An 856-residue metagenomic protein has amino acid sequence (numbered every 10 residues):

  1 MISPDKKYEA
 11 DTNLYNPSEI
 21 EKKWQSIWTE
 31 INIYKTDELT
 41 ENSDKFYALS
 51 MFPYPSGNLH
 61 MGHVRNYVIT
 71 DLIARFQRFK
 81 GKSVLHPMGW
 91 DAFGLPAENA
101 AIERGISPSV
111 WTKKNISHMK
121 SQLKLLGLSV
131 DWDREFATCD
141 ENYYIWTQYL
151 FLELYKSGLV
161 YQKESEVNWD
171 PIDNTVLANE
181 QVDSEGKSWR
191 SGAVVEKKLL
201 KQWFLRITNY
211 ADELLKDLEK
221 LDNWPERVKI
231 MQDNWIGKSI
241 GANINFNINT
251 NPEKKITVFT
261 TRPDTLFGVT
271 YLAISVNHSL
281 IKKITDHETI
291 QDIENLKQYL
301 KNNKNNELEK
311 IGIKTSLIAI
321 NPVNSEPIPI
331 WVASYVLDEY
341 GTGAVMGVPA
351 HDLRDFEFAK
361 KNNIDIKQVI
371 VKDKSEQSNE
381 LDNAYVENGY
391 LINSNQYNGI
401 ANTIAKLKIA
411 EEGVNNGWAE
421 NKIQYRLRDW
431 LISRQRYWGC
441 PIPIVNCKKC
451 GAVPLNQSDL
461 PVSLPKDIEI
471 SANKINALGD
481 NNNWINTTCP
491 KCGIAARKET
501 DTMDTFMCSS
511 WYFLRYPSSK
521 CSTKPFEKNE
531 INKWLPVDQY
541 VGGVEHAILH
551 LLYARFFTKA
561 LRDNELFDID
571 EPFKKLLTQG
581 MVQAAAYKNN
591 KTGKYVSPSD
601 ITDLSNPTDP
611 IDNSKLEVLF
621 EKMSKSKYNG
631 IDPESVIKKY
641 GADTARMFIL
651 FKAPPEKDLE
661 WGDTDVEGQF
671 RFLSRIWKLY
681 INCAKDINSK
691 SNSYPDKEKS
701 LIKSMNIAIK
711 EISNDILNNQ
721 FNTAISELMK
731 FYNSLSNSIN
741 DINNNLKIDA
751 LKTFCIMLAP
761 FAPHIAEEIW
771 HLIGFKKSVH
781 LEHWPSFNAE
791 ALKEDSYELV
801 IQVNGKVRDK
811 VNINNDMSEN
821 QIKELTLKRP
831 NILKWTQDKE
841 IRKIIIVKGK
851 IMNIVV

Functional and structural regions predicted by a protein language model:
M1-K45, S275-H278, E288-I290, I364-D382 (+9 more regions): Basic, alpha-helical terminal appendages of large translation-related enzymes
I2-K6, L14, K23, I27-I31 (+9 more regions): Residue patterns forming the tRNA-binding/recognition surfaces of aminoacyl-tRNA synthetases and related DALR
K6-L49, R78-P87, V110-K120, N223 (+2 more regions): Conserved oxyanion/phosphate-binding beta-strand-loop segments in alpha/beta enzyme cores
T12-Y15, K238-N243, V371-K374, N379-E411 (+9 more regions): Long, charged, mostly alpha-helical binding arms that flank functional sites
N13-Q25, W146-I366, I370-V371, C492 (+4 more regions): NTP-handling and nucleic-acid-processing catalytic cores
E38-I106, E135-L150, T260-T261, P322-F358 (+1 more regions): N-terminal catalytic cores of NTP/NDP-binding nucleotidyl/phosphoryl-transfer enzymes
D91, K156-W169, N421-C450, F556 (+3 more regions): Helix-rich, typically C-terminal accessory recognition domains appended to large enzymatic cores
R227-T257, L300-E326, I330, W430-S433 (+7 more regions): Flexible, glycine/threonine-enriched loop-and-boundary segments that flank and lead into catalytic domains of large
